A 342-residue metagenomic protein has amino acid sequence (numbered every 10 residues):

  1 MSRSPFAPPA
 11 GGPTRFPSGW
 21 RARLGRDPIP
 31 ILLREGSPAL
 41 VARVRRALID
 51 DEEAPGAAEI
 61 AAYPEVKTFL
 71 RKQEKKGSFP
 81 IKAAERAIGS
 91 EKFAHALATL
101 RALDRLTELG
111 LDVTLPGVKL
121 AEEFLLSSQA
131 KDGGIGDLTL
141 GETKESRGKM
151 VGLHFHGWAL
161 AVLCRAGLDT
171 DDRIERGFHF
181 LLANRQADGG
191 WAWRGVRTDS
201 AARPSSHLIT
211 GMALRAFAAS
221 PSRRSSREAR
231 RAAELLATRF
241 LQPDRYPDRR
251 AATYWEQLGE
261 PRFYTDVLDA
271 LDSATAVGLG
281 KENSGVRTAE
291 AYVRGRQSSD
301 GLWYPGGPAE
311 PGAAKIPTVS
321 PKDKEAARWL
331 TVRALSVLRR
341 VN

Functional and structural regions predicted by a protein language model:
M1-N342: Preference for long, amphipathic alpha-helical scaffolds in soluble/luminal domains and all-alpha bundles
